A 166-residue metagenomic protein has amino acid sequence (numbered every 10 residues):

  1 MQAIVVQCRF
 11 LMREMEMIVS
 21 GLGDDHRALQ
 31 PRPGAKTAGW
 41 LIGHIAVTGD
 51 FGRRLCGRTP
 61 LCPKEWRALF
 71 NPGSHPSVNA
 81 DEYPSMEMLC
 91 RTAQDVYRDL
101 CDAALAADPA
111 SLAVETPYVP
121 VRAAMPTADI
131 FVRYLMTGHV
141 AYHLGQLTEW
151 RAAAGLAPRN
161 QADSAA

Functional and structural regions predicted by a protein language model:
M1-Q2: N-terminal leader segment of winged-helix/HTH proteins
V5-E16, H26-H75, P117-A166: Short, contiguous alpha-helical
C8, M12-M15, V19, G52 (+2 more regions): Hydrophobic alpha-helical core bundles mediating ligand binding, dimerization, or RNAP-core interactions
G21, L41-I45, A106: Conserved catalytic core of Hanks-type protein kinase domains
L22, K36, L61, D81-P84 (+1 more regions): Short coil/turn linker and secondary-structure boundary residues
S74-E115, F131-M136: Acidic/histidine-rich alpha-helical segments that form the ligand environment of transition-metal centers
